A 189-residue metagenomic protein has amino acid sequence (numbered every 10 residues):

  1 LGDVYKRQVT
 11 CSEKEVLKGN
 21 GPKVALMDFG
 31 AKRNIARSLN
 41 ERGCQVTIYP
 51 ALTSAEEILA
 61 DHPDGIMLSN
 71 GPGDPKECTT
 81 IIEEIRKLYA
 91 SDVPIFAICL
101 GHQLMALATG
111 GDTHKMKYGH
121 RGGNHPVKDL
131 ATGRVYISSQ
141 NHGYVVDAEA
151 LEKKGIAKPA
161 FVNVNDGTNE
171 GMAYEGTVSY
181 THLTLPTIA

Functional and structural regions predicted by a protein language model:
L1-E56, A60-D61, P75: RNA-binding accessory domains that recognize and position tRNA/RNA substrates
G2-Y5, H182-T187: Short, small-residue-biased leader/transition segments that mark boundaries at the very start of proteins
K23-D28, S138-S139, S179-L183: Active-site-proximal beta-strand elements of phosphoester/diester hydrolases
M27, Y49, M116, V162 (+1 more regions): Hydrophobic residues at beta-strand termini and immediately following loops that shape nucleotide-binding pockets
A31, P72, T187: Short, glycine/acidic-enriched loop or turn micro-motifs at the edges of active sites
G65, N70-A148, S179-Y180: Cysteine-nucleophile active-site neighborhood
R134-T177: Catalytic beta-strand/loop cores that center a nucleophilic Ser/Cys/Thr and support acyl-enzyme chemistry
